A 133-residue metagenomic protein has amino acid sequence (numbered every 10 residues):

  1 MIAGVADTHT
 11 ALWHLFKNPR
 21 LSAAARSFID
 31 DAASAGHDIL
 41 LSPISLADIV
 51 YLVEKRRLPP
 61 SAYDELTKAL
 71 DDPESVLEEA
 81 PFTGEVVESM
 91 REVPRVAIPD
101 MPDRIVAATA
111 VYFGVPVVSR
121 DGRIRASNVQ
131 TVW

Functional and structural regions predicted by a protein language model:
M1-L41, K55-K68, F113: Short, well-structured N-terminal submotif of metal-dependent ribonuclease cores
D7, S42, I98-D100, D121-G122: Histidine- and aromatic-rich ligand-binding microenvironments
T10, S45, V86, V106 (+1 more regions): Alpha-helix capping/helix-boundary segments
A32-A35, L52, R56, P73-L77 (+1 more regions): Alpha-helix C-capping/helix-to-loop hinge sites
I49: Phosphate/NTP-binding elements of NTP-utilizing enzymes
S61, E74-R120: Active-site neighborhoods of divalent-metal-dependent phosphate/nucleic-acid chemistry enzymes
A69-L70, M90, I124: A generic structural signal for nonpolar/aromatic side chains embedded in well-ordered alpha-helices
N128-W133: Active-site regions of enzymes building and remodeling cell-envelope glycoconjugates
